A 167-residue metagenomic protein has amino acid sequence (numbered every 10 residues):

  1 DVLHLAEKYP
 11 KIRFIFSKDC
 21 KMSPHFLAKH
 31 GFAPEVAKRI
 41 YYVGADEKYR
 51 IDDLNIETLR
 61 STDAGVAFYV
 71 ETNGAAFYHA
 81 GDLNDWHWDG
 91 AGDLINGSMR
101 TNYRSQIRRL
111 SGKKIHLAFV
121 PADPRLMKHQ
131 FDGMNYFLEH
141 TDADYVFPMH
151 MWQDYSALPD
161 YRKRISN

Functional and structural regions predicted by a protein language model:
D1-S17, R108-F119: Active-site metal-binding motif and surrounding structural segment of the metallo-beta-lactamase
Y9-S23, D144-W152: Short internal beta-strands
F14, I56, D82, A118 (+1 more regions): Divalent metal-coordination and catalytic microenvironments
D19-C20, S61, A80-D85, A122-P124 (+1 more regions): Active-site metal-binding loops of divalent metal-dependent hydrolases
F26-D52, R109, F131-N167: Binuclear metal-ion centers of metallo-dependent hydrolases, dominated by the metallo-beta-lactamase
K38-K114: Core dinuclear metal-dependent hydrolase active-site scaffold
A91-I95, L117-E139: Active-site-proximal segments of metal-dependent phosphoesterases and phosphodiesterases across multiple
